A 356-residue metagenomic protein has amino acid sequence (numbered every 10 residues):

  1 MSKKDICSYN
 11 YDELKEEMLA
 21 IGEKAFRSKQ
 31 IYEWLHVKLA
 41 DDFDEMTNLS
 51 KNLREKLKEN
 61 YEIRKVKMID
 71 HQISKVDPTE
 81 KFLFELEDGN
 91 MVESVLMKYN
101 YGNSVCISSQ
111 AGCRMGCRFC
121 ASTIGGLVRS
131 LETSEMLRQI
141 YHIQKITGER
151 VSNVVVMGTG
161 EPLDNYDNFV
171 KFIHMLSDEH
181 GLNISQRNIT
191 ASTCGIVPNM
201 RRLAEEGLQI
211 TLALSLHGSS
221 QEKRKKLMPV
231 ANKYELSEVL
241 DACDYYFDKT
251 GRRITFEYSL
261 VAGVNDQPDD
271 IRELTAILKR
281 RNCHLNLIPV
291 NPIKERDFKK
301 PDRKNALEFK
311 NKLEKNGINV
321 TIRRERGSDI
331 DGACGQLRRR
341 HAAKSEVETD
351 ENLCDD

Functional and structural regions predicted by a protein language model:
M1-V92, D244-R252, L260-D356: Auxiliary Fe-S-binding modules of radical SAM enzymes
S74, S108-S109, S122, S192 (+1 more regions): Short linear Ser/Thr-Pro motifs
K75, E87, K98-N100, G195 (+1 more regions): A generic beta-sheet turn/junction motif
F82-S108: Helix-turn-helix/homeodomain-like alpha-helical modules used for DNA recognition and transcription-factor dimerization
K98-E135: Canonical Radical SAM [4Fe-4S] cluster-binding loop centered on the CxxxCxxC motif and its immediate flanking residues
T123-N153: Conserved alpha-helical substructure of the radical SAM core
Q144-N153, G158-N316, V320: Conserved AdoMet/S-adenosylmethionine-binding subsite of the radical SAM
